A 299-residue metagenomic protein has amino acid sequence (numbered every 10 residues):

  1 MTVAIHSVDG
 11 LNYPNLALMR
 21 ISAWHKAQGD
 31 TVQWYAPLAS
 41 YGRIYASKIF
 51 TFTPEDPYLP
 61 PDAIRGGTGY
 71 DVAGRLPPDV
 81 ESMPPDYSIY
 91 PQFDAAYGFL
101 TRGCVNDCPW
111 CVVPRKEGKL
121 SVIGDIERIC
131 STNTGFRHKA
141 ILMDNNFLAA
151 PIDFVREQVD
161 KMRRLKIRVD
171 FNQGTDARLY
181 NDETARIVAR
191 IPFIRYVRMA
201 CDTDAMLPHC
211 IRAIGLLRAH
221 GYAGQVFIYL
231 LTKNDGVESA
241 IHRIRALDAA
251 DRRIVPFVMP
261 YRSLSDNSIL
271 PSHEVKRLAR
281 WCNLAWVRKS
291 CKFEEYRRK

Functional and structural regions predicted by a protein language model:
M1-D62, Y70-V72: A short, structured N-terminal alpha-helical element that caps or precedes a catalytic domain
G10, Y45-A46, V112-A213, L217 (+2 more regions): Core AdoMet radical
A17, Q92-S131: Canonical Radical SAM [4Fe-4S] cluster-binding loop centered on the CxxxCxxC motif and its immediate flanking residues
M19-T31, K161-K166, A219-Y222: Short helix-loop-beta junction
T31-P37, R65, F171, I228 (+1 more regions): A structural preference for short, hydrophobic beta-strand core positions in alpha/beta folds
G42-I44, P57, V72-E81, P109 (+2 more regions): Short, charged, surface-exposed secondary-structure boundary motifs
A63-I89: Ser/Thr/Gly-rich flexible loops in soluble cytosolic domains mediating phosphotransfer, phosphorylation
R195-R198, A205-K299: A structural motif corresponding to the C-terminal lobe/cap of the Radical SAM core domain
